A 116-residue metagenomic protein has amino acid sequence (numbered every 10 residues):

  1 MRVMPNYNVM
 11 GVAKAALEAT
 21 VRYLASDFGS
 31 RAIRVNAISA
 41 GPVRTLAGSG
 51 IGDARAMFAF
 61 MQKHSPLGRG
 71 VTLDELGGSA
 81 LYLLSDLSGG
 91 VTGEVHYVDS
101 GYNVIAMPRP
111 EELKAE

Functional and structural regions predicted by a protein language model:
M1-A16, V21-S30, P42: Catalytic loop of short-chain dehydrogenase/reductase
M1-R2, Y7, F28-G29, I51-G52 (+4 more regions): Helix-loop segment at the mouth of the active site in Rossmann-fold oxidoreductases, especially SDR/KR enzymes
P5, A13-K14, N36, G68-R69 (+1 more regions): Short alpha-helix in the Rossmann-fold core of NAD(P)-dependent oxidoreductases
E18, F28-R44, V91-V98: Conserved Rossmann-fold SDR core element
A19, F60, E75-S79: Alpha-helical elements of Rossmann-like donor-binding domains used by nucleotide-donor carbohydrate transfer enzymes
Y23, G50-I51, E94: Residue-level signal for well-ordered alpha-helical positions
S30, A40-S65, I105-E116: A glycine/serine/threonine-rich, flexible loop-to-helix segment that serves as the NAD(P) cofactor-binding "lid"
R34, R69-V98, N103-V104: C-terminal substrate-recognition "lid" of short-chain dehydrogenase/reductases
